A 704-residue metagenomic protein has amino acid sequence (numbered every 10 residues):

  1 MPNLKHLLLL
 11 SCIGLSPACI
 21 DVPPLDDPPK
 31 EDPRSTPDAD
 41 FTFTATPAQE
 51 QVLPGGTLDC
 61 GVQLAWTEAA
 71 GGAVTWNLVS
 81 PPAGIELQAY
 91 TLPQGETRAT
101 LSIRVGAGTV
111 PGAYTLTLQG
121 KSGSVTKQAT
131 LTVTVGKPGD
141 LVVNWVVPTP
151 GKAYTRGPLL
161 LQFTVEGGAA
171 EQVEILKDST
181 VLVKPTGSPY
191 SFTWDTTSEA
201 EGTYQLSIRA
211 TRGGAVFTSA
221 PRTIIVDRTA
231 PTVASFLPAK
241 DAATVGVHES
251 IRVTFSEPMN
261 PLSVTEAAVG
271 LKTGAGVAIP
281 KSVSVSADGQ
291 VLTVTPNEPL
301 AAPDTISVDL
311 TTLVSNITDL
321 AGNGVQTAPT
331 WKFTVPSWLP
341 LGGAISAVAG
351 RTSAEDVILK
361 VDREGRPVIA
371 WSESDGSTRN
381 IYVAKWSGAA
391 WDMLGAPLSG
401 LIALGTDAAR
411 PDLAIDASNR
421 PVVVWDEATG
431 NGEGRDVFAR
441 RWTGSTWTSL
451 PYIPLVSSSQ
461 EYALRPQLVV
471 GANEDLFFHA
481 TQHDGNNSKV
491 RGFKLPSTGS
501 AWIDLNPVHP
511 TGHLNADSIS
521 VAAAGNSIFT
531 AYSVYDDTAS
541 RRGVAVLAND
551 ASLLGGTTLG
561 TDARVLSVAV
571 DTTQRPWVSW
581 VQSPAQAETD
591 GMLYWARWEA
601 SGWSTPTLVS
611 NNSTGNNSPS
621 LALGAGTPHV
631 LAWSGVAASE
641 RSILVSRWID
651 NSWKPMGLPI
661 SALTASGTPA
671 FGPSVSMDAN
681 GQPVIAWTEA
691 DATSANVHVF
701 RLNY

Functional and structural regions predicted by a protein language model:
I20-G139: Long beta-sheet-rich domains in secretory-pathway and surface-associated proteins
E31-T36, F41-Q49, K137-Y154, D227-V245: Short, compositionally biased P/S/T/A/G/V-rich stretches that sit at domain boundaries
V79-A89, S179-V183, D241, V269 (+1 more regions): Short, solvent-exposed loop/linker segments at beta-strand-coil boundaries, enriched for Pro/Gly and Ser/Thr
P93, R98, P138-R228, D309: Long, low-complexity serine/threonine/glycine- and acidic-rich segments characteristic of extracellular
R104-P111, D195-E199, P299-A301: Short, surface-exposed loop/turn segments at beta-strand-coil junctions that are enriched for proline with nearby
T134-P138, D195, R222-P231, W331-S337 (+1 more regions): Flexible, low-complexity linkers/stalks enriched in Thr/Pro that connect modular domains
F163, P336-Y704: Extracellular, repeat-based ectodomains that mediate carbohydrate processing or recognition
V247-S284, L313-T318: Short, surface-exposed alpha-helix to beta-strand junction/turn motifs within ectodomains of secreted and cell-envelope
